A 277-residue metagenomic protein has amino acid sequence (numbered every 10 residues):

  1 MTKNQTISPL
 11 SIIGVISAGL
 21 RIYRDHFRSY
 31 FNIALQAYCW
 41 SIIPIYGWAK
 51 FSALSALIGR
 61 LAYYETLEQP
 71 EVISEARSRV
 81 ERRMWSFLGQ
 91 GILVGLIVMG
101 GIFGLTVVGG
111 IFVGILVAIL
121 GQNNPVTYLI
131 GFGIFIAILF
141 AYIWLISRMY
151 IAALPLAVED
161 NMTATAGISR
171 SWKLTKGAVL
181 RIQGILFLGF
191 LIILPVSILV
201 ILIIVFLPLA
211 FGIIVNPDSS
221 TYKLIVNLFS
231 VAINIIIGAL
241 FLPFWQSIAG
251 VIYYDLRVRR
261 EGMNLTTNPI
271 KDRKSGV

Functional and structural regions predicted by a protein language model:
M1-I7, I16-A18, F51-E71, L145-M162 (+1 more regions): Juxtamembrane transition segments at transmembrane-helix termini in multipass membrane proteins
K3, I7-W40, E71-G101, I143-I198 (+2 more regions): Interfacial aromatic "cap" segments that immediately flank transmembrane helices in multipass membrane proteins
P44-W48, Y128-W144, N234: Alpha-helical transmembrane segments
S55-Y64, I92-F112: Specific transmembrane helices
G91, G95, F135-L139, V231-G238: Hydrophobic alpha-helical transmembrane segments of multi-pass small-molecule transporters/permeases
I102-G114, S197-P208: C-terminal TM-helix exit segments that contain a strictly Trp-centered aromatic cap at the helix terminus
F112-I134, L207-L228: Membrane-interfacial helix-loop-helix connectors in multipass membrane proteins
